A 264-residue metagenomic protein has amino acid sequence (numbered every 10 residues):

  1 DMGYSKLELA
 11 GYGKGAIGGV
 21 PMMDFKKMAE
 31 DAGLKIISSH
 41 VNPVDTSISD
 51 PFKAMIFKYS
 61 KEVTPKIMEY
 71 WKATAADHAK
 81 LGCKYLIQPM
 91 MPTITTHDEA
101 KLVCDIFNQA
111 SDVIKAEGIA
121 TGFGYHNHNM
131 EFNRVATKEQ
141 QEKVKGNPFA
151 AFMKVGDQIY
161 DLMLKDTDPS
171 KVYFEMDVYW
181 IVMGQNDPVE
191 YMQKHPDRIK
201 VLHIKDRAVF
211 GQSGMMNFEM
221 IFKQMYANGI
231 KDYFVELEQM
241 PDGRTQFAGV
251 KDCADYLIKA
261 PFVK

Functional and structural regions predicted by a protein language model:
D1, I17-S39, K72-G82, N108-G118 (+3 more regions): Acidic (Asp/Glu)-rich catalytic clusters
D1-S5, G82, E142-F149, D157-M176 (+1 more regions): Histidine-acidic metal/acid-base catalytic patches
K6, E30, I48-Y173, F247: Active-site acidic/histidine proton-transfer and metal-coordination neighborhood in alpha/beta enzyme cores
L9-M23, P43-S49, E62-I67, P92-K101 (+4 more regions): Acidic-and-aromatic substrate-binding clefts and catalytic sites of carbohydrate-active enzymes
Y12, M28, S49, K53-A54 (+2 more regions): A generic signature of intrinsically disordered, low-complexity regions enriched in glycine/proline and charged/polar
I36, G122, Q212: Short glycine/serine/threonine-biased micro-segments
S38, I56-Y59, P241, P261: Generic low-complexity, intrinsically disordered sequence content enriched in small uncharged/hydrophobic residues
